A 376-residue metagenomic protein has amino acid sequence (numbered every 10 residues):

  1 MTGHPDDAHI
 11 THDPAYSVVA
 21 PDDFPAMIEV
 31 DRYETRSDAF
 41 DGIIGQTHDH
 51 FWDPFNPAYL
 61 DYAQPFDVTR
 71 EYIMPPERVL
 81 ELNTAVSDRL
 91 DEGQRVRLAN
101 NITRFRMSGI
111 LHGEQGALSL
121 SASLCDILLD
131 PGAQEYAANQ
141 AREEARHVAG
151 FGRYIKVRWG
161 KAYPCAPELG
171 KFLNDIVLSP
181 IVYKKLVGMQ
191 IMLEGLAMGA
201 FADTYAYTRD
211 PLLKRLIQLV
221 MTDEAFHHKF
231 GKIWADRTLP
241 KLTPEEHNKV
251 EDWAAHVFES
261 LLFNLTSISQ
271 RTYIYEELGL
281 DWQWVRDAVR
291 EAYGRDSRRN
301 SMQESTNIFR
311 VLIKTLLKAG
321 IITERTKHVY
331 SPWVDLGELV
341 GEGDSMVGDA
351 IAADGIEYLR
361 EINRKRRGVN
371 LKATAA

Functional and structural regions predicted by a protein language model:
M1-S121, D126-Q134, V157-L169, P180 (+2 more regions): Terminal targeting/low-complexity segments that flank the catalytic cores of oxidoreductases
R106-M107, A137, V187, I217: Short alpha-helical scaffolding segments that buttress acidic/His motifs in well-ordered protein cores
I110-L118, Q140-I155, Q190-F201, V220-A235: Alpha-helical transition-metal enzyme core signature, strongest for iron centers
S121-C125, A202-Y205, Q218, D236: Amphipathic alpha-helical segments within well-ordered protein domains
P131-E143: Short, glycine/charge-rich beta-strand/loop segments that flank catalytic centers and engage negatively charged groups
R153-A225, K249-F263: Active-site-proximal alpha-helical scaffolds that flank and shape metal-associated catalytic sites
L212, F230-I233, V289-E291: Short acidic (Asp/Glu) and glycine-rich catalytic loops that position anionic groups and cofactors
H228-L239, E251-A255: Helix-loop elements that line ligand-binding/catalytic pockets
